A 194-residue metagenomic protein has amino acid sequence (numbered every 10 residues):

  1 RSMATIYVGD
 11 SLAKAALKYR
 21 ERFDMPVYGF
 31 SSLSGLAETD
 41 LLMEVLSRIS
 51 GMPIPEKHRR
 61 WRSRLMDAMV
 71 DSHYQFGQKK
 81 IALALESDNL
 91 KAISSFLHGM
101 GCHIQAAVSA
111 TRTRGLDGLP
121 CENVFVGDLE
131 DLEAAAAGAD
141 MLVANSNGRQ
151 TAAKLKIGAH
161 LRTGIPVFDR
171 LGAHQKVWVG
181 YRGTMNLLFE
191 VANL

Functional and structural regions predicted by a protein language model:
R1-L194: An N-terminal assembly and electron-transfer interface module characteristic of large anaerobic redox and radical
